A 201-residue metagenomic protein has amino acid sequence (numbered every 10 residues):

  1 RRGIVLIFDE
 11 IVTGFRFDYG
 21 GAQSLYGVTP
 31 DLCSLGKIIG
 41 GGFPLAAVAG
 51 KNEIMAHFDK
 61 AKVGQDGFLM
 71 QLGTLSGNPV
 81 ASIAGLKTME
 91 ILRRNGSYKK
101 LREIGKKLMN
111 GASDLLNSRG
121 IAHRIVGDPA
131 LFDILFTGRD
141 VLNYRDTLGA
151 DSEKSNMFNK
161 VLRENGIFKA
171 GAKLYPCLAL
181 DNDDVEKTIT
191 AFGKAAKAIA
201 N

Functional and structural regions predicted by a protein language model:
R1-N201: Conserved N-terminal phosphate-binding loop of PLP-dependent enzymes in the Aspartate aminotransferase
